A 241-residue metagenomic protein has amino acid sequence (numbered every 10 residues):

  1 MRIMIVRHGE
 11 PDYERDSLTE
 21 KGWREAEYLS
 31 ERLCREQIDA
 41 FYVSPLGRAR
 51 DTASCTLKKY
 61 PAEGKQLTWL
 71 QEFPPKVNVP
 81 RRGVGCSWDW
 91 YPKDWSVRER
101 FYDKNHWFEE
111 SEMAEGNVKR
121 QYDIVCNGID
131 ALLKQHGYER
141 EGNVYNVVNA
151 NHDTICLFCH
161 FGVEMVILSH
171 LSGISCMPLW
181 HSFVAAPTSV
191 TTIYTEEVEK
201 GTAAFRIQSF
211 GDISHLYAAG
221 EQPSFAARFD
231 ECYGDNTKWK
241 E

Functional and structural regions predicted by a protein language model:
M1-M4: Extreme N-terminal starter segment of soluble prokaryotic enzymes
R7-E20: Glycine-rich N-terminal loop/short-helix segment of MobA-like nucleotidyltransferase
G9, F161, G211-I213: Active-site metal-binding loops of divalent metal-dependent hydrolases
L18-L33: Short catalytic helix/loop segments, enriched in acidic residues and glycine and frequently bearing histidine
E31-E109: Phosphate-coordination/substrate-recognition cap region in phosphate-metabolizing enzymes
D39-P45, Y145, T154-L157: Short glycine-rich phosphate-binding loop at a beta-alpha junction
F73-D89, D94, V144-T154, M165-E241: Acidic, low-complexity terminal tails and accessory targeting/binding regions of phosphate-metabolizing enzymes
S111-V144: Internal catalytic-core helix/loop-beta-alpha segment that presents or stabilizes conserved functional determinants
